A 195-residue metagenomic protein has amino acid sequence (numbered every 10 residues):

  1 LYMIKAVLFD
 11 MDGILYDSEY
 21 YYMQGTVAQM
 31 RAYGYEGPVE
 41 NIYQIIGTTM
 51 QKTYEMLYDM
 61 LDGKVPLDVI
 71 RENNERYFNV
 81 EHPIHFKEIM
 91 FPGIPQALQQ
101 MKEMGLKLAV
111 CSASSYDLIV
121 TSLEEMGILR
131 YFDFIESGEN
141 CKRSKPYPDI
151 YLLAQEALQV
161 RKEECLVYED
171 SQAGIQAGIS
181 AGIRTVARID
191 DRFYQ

Functional and structural regions predicted by a protein language model:
L1-K5, Q99-K102, S115-Q195: Asp-based, Mg2+/Mn2+-dependent phosphohydrolase catalytic module
Y2-Y43: Active-site neighborhood of HAD-like aspartate-dependent phosphohydrolases
L15, M90, L108, R143 (+1 more regions): Conserved SAM-binding loop
M23, V27, M50-E55, E75 (+1 more regions): An amphipathic alpha-helix signature
Q29-M30, T49-V65, S122, A154-Q155: Helix-loop "lid/cap" segments that line or gate small-molecule binding pockets
E36, K107, R184: Residue-level detector of anion-binding/catalytic polar loops
E36, Y58-Q96, M104: Metal-dependent phosphoesterase signature
I45-T49, N73, I89-G93, S114 (+2 more regions): Short beta->alpha linker loops
